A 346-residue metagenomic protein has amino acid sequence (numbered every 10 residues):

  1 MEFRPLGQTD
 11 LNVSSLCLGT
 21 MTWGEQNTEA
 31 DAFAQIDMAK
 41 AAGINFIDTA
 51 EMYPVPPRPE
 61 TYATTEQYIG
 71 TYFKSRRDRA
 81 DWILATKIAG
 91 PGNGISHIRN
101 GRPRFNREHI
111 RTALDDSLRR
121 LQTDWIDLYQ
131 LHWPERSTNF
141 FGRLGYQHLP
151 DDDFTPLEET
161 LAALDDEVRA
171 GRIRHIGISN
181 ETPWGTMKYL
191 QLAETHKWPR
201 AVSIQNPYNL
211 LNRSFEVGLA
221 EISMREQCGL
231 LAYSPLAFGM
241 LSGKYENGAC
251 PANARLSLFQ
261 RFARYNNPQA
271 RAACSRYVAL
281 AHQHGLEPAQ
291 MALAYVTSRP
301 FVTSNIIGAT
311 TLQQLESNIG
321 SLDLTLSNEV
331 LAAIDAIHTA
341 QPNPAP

Functional and structural regions predicted by a protein language model:
M1-K87, D124: N-terminal binding-site loop/beta-alpha segment at the start of enzyme catalytic domains that lines or forms
G7-Q26, A85-G101, Q130, P134-L144: N-terminal small/glycine-rich loop or linker at the start of catalytic domains across soluble metabolic enzymes
S15, F46, W125-L128, H175 (+2 more regions): Residues at the N-termini of beta-strands
N27, D31, E60-T64, Y68 (+3 more regions): Alpha-helix N-cap and loop-to-helix initiation/capping positions
N27-A39, N106-R120, A162, T186-L190: Short, acidic/polar
G94-Q130, P207: Active-site gating/metal-coordination segments in enzymes
P134-A336: Beta/alpha (TIM)-barrel catalytic core signal, keyed to glycine-rich beta->alpha loops juxtaposed to Asp/Glu that bind
